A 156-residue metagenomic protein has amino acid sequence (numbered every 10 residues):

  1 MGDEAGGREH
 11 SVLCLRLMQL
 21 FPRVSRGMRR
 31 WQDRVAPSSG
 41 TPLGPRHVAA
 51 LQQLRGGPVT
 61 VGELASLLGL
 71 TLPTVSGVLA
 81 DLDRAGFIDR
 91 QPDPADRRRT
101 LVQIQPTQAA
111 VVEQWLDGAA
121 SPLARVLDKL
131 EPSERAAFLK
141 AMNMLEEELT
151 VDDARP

Functional and structural regions predicted by a protein language model:
M1-P45, P156: N-terminal leader segment of winged-helix/HTH proteins
M1-S11, S133-P156: C-terminal regulatory/oligomerization modules of transcriptional regulators
L13-W31, I104-T107, W115, P122 (+3 more regions): C-terminal ligand-sensing/allosteric alpha-helical core of TetR-family HTH transcriptional regulators
R30-L72, L101, P156: N-terminal helix-turn-helix DNA-binding core of bacterial DNA-binding proteins
L51, L64, L79-A85: Basic amphipathic alpha-helical segments that dock to polyanions
A80-L139: Charged, amphipathic alpha-helical coiled-coil/dimerization segments
